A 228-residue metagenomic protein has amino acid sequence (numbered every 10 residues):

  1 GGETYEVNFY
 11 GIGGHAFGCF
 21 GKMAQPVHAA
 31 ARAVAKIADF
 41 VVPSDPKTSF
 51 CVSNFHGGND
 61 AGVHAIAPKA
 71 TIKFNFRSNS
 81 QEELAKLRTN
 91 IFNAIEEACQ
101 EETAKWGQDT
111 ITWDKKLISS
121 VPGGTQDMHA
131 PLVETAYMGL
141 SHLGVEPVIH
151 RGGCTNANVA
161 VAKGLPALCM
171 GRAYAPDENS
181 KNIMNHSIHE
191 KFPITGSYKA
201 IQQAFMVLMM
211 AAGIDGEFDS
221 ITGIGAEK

Functional and structural regions predicted by a protein language model:
G1-A104, D109, K116-P122: Midchain, well-structured core segments that form catalytic/ion-binding scaffolds
Y10-G14, L143, N182-I188: Glycine/charged-rich beta-loop-alpha catalytic/anionic-binding loops adjacent to active sites
G21, A61-G62, D127, K191-T195: Alpha-helix capping and helix-loop boundary segments enriched in small/acidic/polar residues
A24, H28-F40, E82-A85, N90 (+2 more regions): His/Asp/Glu-rich mid-to-C-terminal helical/loop segments that flank catalytic regions of hydrolases
H28-D45, G58, S119-Y174: Active-site-adjacent substrate-binding region of metalloamidase/peptidase-like peptide-processing proteins
N75, R88, F92, A136-Y137 (+3 more regions): Generic hydrophobic alpha-helical scaffold/packing signal
C99-W106, V159, G171-A173, A204-F205 (+1 more regions): Domain-wide signal for the mature, well-folded portions of proteins, strongly enriched in nucleus-encoded organellar
